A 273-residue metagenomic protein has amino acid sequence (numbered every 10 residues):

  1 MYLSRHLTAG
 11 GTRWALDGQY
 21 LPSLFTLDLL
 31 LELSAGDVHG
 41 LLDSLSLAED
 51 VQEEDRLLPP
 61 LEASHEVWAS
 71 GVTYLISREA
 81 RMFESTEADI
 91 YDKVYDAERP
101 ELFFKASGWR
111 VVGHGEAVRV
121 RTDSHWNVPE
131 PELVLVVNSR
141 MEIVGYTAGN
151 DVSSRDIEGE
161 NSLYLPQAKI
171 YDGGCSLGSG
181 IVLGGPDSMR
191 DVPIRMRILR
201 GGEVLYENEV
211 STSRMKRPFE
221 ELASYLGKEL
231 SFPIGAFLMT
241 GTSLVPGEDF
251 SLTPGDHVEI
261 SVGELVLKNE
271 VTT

Functional and structural regions predicted by a protein language model:
M1-E101, E209, L252, H257-S261 (+1 more regions): N-terminal non-catalytic cap/leader segment that marks the start of a structured domain
R13, Y206, G241, V245-F250 (+1 more regions): Short active-site-adjacent structural elements
D28-A35, R214-S224: Short, surface-exposed linear segments at secondary-structure transitions and domain or protein termini
H65-L222, E229: Glycine-enriched loop-and-adjacent helix/strand subsegments that border the catalytic/binding cleft of enzyme cores
G71, G145, G178, G235 (+2 more regions): Glycine-centered flexibility sites
L199, V210, F237, G241-L244 (+2 more regions): Short, loop-centered acidic/histidine patches that primarily coordinate divalent metals
P218-L252: A conserved acidic, glycine/proline-rich C-terminal tail/linker
E270-T273: Short beta-strand edge segments in extracellular beta-sheet folds
